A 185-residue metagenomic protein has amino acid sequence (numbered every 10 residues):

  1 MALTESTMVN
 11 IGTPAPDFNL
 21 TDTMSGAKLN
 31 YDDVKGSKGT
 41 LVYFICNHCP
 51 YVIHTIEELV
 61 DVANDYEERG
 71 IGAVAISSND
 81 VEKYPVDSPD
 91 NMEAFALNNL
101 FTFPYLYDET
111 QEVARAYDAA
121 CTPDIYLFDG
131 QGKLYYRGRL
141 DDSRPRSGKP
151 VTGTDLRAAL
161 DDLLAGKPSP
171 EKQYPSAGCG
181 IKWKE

Functional and structural regions predicted by a protein language model:
M1-Q173, G180-E185: Chalcogenol-based redox active-site neighborhoods
